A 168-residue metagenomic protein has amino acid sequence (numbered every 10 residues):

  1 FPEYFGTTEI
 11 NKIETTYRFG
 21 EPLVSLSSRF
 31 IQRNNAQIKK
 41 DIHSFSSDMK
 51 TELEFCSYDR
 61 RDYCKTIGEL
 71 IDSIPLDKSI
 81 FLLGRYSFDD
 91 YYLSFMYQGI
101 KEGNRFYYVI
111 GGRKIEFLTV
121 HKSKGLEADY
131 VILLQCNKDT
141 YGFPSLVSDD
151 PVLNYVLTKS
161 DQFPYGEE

Functional and structural regions predicted by a protein language model:
F1-L53: Conserved RecA-like helicase ATPase core segment that couples NTP binding/hydrolysis to strand translocation
T7-K12, D41-S46, G112, S148-D149 (+1 more regions): Short C-terminal domain-edge/linker segments immediately following a structured domain
F19-P22, Y63, D89, E168: Helical mechanochemical/support elements of P-loop NTPase systems and associated helical scaffolds
G20, D89-Y91, T140-Y141, N154: Flexible loop/turn segments at secondary-structure boundaries
H43, S94-F95, P144-L146: Short amphipathic alpha-helical segments
E54-Y58: Short amphipathic
R60-Y130, Q135-N137: Conserved helicase/translocase motor-coupling segment
S123-E168: Conserved helicase C-terminal RecA-like lobe
